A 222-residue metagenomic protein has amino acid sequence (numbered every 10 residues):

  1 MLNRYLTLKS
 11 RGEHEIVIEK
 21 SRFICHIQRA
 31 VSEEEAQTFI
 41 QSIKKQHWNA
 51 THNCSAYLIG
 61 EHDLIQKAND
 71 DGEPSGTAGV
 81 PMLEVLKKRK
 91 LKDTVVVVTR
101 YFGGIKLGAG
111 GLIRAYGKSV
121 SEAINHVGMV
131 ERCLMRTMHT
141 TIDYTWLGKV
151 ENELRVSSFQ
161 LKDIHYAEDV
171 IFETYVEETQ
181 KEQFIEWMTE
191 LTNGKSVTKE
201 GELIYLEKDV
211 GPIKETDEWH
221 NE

Functional and structural regions predicted by a protein language model:
M1-G76, K199-K208, I213-E222: C-terminal regulatory domains involved in ligand/effector binding and gene-expression control
E33-T38, L147-V150, Q180-I185: Short, conserved charged micro-motifs
H47-A50, S157-K162, T189-V197: A common structural junction motif
A78-H126: Active-site beta-strand/loop microenvironment that shapes enzyme catalytic pockets
G128-W146: Short glycine-/aliphatic-rich beta-strand segments at the starts of folded cytosolic domains
T141-F159: Short amphipathic alpha-helix segments
V150-V156, Q183-T192: Short amphipathic alpha-helices in soluble, non-transmembrane regions that often serve as interface/regulatory elements
T174-E177: Terminal, non-globular segments
